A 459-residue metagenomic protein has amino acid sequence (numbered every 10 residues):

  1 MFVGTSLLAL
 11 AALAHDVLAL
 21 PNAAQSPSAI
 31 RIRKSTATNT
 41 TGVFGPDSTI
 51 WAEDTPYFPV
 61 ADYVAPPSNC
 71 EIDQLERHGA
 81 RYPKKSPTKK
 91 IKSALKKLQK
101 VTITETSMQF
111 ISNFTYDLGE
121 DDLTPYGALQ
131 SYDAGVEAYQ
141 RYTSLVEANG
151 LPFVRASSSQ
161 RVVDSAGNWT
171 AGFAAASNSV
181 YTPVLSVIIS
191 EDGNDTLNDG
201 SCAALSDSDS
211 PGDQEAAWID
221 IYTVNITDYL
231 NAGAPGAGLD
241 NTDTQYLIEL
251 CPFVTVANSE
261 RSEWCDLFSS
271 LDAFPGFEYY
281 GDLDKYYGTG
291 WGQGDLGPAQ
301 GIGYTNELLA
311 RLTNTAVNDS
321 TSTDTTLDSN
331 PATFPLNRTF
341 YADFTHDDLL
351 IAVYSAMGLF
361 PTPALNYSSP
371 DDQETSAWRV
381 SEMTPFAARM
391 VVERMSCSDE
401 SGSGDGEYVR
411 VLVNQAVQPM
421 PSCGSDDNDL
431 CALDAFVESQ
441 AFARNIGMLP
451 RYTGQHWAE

Functional and structural regions predicted by a protein language model:
M1-Q25: Fungal secretory targeting signals
L20-F153, S157-Y341, T345-E459: Signature for phosphate-centric chemistry
